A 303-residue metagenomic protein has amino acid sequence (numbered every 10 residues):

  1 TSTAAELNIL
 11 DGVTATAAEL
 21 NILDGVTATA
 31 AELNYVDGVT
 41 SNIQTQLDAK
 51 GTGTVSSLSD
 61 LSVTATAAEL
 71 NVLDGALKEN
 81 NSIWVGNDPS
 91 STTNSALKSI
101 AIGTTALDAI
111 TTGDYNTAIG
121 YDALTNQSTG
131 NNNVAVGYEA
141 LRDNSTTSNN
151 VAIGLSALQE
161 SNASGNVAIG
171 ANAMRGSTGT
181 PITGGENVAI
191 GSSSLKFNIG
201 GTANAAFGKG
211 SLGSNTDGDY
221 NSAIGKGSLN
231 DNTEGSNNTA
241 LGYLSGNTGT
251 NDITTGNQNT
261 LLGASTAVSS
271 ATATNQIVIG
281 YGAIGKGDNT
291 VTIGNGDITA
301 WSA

Functional and structural regions predicted by a protein language model:
T1-A76: Fibrous stalk/shaft segments of extracellular and virion attachment machinery
A68-A303: Glycine- and small/polar-enriched repetitive beta-structure motifs of secreted/surface proteins
